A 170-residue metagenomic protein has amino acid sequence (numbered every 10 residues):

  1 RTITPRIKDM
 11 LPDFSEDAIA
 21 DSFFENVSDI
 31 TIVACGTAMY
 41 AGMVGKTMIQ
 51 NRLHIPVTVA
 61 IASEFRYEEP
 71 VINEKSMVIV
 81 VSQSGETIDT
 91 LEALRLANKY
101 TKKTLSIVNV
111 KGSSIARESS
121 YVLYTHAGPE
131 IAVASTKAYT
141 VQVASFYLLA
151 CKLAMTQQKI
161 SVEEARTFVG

Functional and structural regions predicted by a protein language model:
R1-D9: Flexible catalytic loop/linker elements that gate and position reactive groups at enzyme active sites
T4, E16-D17, T87, L91: Short, well-ordered alpha-helical scaffold segments within catalytic/effector domains
R6, I19-S22, E164-G170: Exposed alpha-helical structural elements
K8-N26: A short, well-structured juxtamembrane/interface segment
E25-F168: Glycine-rich phosphate-binding loops that contact phosphosugars or nucleotide phosphates
